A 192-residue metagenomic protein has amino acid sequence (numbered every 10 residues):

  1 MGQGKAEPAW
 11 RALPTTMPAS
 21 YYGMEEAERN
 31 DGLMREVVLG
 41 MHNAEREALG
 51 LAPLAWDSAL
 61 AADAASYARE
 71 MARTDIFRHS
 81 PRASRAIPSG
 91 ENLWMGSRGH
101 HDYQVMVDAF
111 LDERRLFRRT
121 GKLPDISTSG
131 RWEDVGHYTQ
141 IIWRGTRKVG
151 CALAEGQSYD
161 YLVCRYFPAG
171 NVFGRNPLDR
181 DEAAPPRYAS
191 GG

Functional and structural regions predicted by a protein language model:
M1-T15: N-terminal secretory targeting signals
E7-W10, S20-P88: Short, well-ordered surface patches within globular domains
P18, G23-E25, R73-T74, D112 (+2 more regions): Serine/threonine-rich low-complexity intrinsically disordered regions
A86-G192: A well-ordered secondary-structure block
